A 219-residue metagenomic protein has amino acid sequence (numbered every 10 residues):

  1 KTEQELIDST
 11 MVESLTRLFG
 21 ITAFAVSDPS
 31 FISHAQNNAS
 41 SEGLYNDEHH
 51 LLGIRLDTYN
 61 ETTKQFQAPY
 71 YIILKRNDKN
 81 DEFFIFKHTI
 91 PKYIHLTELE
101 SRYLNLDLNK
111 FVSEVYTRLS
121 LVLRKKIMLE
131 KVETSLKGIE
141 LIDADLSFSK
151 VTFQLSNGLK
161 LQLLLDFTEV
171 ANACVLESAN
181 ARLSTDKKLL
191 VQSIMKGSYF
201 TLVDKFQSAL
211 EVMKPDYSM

Functional and structural regions predicted by a protein language model:
K1-Q4: Internal amphipathic alpha-helices that form coiled-coils
L6-I7, M219: Intrinsic disorder/low-complexity signal
M11: Carbohydrate-associated surface elements
T16-M219: Charged, low-complexity assembly regions of eukaryotic complex subunits
